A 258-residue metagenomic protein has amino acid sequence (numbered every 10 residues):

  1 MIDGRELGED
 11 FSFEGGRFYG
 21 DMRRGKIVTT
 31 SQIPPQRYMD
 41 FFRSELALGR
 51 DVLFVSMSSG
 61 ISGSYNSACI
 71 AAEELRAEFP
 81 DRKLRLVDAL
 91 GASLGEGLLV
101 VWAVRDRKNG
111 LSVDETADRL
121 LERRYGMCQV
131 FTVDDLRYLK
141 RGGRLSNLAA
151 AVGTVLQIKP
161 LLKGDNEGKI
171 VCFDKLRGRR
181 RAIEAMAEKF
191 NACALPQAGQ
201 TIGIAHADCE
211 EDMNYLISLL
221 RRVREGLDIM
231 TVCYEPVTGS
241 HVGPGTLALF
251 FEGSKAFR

Functional and structural regions predicted by a protein language model:
M1-R37: N-terminal glycine-rich anion-binding loop in soluble enzyme alpha/beta folds
M1-R5, F11-F13, G60-S64, A68-E74 (+2 more regions): Mixed-charge interfacial surface used for oligomerization/domain docking and macromolecular partner engagement
R23-K26, Q32-S59, N66-I70, A117: Glycine-rich phosphate- or other oxyanion-binding loops that anchor nucleotides, phosphorylated ligands
T29, F54, L86, G203-I204: Short catalytic-loop micro-motif centered on adjacent basic/acidic residues
